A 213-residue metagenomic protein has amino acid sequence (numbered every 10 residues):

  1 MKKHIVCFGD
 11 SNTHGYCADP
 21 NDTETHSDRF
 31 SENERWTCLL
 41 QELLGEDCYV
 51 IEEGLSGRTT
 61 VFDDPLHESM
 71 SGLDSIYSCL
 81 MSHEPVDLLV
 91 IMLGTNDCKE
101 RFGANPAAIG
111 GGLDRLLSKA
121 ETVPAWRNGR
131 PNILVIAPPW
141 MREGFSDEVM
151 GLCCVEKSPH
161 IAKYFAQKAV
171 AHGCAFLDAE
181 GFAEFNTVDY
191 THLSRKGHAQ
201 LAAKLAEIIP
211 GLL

Functional and structural regions predicted by a protein language model:
M1-G54, P65, C79-M81, A199-Q200: Serine-esterase "nucleophile elbow" of acetyl-processing enzymes
T13, T60, T95: Ser/Thr-centric signal marking residues that sit in or immediately flank functional binding/regulatory motifs
C17-P20, F62-P65, F145-V149, V188: Short aromatic-enriched loop/helix-cap "lid" or pocket-rim segments at secondary-structure transitions that line
C38, E46, M70-L213: Alpha-helical cap/lid subdomain in secreted, periplasmic, or secretory-pathway luminal O-acyl-processing enzymes
E52-T59, A183-E184: Short connector loops at secondary-structure junctions
S56-E68: N-terminal beta-loop-helix "entrance" segment that forms/cooperates in small-molecule cofactor or anionic ligand
